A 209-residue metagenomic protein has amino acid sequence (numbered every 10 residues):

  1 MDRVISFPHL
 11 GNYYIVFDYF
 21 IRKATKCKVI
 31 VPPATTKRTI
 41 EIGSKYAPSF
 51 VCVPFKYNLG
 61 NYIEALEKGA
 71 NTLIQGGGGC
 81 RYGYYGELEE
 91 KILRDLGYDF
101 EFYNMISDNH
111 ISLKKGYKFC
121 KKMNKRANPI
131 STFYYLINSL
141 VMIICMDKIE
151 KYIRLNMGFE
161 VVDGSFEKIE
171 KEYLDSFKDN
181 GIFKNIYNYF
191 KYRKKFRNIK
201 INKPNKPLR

Functional and structural regions predicted by a protein language model:
M1-R209: An N-terminal assembly and electron-transfer interface module characteristic of large anaerobic redox and radical
